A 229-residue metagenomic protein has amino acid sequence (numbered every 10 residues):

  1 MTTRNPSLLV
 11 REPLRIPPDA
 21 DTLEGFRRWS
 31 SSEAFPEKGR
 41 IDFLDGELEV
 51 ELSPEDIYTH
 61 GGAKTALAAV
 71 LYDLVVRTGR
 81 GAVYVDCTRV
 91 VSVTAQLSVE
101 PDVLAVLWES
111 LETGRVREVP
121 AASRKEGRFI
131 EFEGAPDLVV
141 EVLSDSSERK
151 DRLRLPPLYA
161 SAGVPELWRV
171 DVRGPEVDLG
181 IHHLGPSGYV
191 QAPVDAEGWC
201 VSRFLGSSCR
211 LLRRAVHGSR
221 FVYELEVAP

Functional and structural regions predicted by a protein language model:
M1-D21, E33, A69-V70, T88-A162 (+1 more regions): C-terminal interaction segment
R11, G25, E51: Extreme N-terminus nucleophile/cap motif
E24-E37: Short acidic, Pro/Gly- and aromatic-enriched capping/linker segments at domain boundaries
I41-F43: Short edge beta-strands and adjacent turn/loop segments
D45-E49, D56-A68: Nuclease catalytic cores
G62-A82: Nucleic-acid-binding surface
R77-V93: A short acidic/basic microdomain associated with nuclease active sites
